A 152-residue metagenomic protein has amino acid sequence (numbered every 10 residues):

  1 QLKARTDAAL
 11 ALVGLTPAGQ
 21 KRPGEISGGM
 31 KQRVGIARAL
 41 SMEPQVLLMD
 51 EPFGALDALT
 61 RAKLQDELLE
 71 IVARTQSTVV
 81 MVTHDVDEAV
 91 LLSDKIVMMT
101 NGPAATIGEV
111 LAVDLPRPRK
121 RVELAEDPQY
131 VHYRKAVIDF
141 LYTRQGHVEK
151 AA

Functional and structural regions predicted by a protein language model:
Q1-A18, E70: Conserved ABC ATPase "signature" region
K21, M42: Conserved signature/switch motifs of ABC ATPase nucleotide-binding domains
R22-I26, M30: Conserved ABC ATPase signature
I36: Hydrophobic anchor residue at the start of the ABC signature
L47-D50: Catalytic Walker B motif of ABC-type/P-loop ATPase nucleotide-binding domains
R61-Q76: Helical segment within the ABC ATPase nucleotide-binding domain
Q76-V82: Conserved H-loop
G102-H132: Conserved beta-strand-loop-alpha-helix hinge in the C-terminal portion of ABC ATPase nucleotide-binding domains
